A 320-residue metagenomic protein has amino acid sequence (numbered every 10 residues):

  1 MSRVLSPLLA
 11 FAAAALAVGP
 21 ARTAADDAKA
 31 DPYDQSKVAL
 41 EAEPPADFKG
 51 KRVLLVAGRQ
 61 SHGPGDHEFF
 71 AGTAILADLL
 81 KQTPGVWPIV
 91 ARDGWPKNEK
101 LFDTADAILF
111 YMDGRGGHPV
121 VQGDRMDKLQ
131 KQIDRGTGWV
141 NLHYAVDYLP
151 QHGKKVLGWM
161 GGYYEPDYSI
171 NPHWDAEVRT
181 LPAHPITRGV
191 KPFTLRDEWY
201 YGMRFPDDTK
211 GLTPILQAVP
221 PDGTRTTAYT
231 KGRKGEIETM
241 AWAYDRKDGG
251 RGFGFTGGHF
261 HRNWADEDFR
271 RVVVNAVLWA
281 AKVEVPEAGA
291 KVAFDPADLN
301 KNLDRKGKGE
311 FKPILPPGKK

Functional and structural regions predicted by a protein language model:
M1-L5: Positively charged n-region of N-terminal signal peptides that target proteins for export
S6-G19: Bacterial N-terminal signal peptides
V18-D26: Signal peptide processing junction and immediate N-terminal pro/mature segment of secreted/exported proteins
A25-F48, I75-D78, Q82, D222-T224 (+2 more regions): Extracellular ligand-binding/catalytic regions of CAZymes and related secreted enzymes and adhesion modules
K29-D34, L55, S61-N141, A145-Y148: Helical hinge/lid and interdomain linker segments adjacent to catalytic or ligand-binding clefts that mediate domain
D31-E41, E165-D248: Catalytic beta-strand/loop cores that center a nucleophilic Ser/Cys/Thr and support acyl-enzyme chemistry
K49, G72-L76, L101, R125-L129 (+4 more regions): Stable alpha-helical elements in mature extracytoplasmic
R115-P192: A glycine-rich, often tryptophan-bearing local segment used as a flexible ligand/cofactor-contacting loop or short
